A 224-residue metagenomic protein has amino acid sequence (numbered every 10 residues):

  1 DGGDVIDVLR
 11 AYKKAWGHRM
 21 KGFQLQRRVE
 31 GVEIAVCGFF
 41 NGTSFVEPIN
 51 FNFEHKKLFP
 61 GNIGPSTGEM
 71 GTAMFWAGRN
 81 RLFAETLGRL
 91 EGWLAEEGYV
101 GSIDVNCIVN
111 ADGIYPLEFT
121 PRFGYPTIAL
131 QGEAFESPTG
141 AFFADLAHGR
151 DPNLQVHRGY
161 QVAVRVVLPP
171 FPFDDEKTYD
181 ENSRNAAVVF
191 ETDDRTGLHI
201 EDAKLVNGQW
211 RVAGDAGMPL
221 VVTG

Functional and structural regions predicted by a protein language model:
D1, T67, D215-P219: Short glycine-enriched loop/turn motifs at secondary-structure junctions
G2-A129: Internal nucleotide-binding/catalytic subdomain
E30, V156-R158, A216: A short, structural micro-pattern
E33-A35, Q161, P219-V221: Short hydrophobic/aromatic beta-strand or adjacent loop that forms the aromatic wall/cage of a ligand/substrate-binding
F59-G61, D151-N153, L205-V212: Short beta-strand/turn micro-motifs at beta-sheet edges
T72-F75, R165-V166, M218-G224: Short, well-ordered beta-strand elements within core beta-sheets of diverse protein domains
A84-I103, T120-D194: Active-site "cap" helix and flanking loop/linker of ATP-utilizing ligase/carboxylase catalytic domains
K177-V222: Generic long, charged, amphipathic alpha-helical segments
